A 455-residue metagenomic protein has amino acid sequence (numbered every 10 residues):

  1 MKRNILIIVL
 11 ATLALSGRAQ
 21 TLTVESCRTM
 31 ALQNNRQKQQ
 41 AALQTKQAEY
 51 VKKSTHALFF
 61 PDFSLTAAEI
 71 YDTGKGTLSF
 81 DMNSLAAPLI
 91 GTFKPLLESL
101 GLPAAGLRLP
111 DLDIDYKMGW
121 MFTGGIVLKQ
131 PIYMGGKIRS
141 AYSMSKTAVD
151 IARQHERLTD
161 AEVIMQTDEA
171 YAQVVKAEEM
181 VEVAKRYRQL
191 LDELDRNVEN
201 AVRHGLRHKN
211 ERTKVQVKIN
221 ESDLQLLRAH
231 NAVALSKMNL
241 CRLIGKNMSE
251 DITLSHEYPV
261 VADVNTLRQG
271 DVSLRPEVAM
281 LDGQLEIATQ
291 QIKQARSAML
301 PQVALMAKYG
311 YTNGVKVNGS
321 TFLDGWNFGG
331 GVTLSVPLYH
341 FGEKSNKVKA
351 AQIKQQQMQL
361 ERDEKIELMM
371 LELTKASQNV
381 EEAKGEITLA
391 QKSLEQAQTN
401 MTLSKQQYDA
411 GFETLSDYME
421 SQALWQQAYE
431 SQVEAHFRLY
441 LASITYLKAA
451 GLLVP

Functional and structural regions predicted by a protein language model:
M1-E25, L32-N35, P455: Bacterial Sec-dependent N-terminal signal peptides
S26, Y50, Q154-V272, N379 (+3 more regions): Periplasmic alpha-helical coiled-coil/stalk elements that build and connect Gram-negative outer-membrane
T29-Y133, V272-F341, L371, K448: A small-residue-enriched
Q39-L43, H56-A57, D115-Y116, I132-D160 (+7 more regions): Sec/SRP-type N-terminal targeting helices
A57, E221-K246, E395-L452: Short segments within alpha-helical structural elements
K146, K209-N220, K349, L415-A423: Short, charged, amphipathic alpha-helical segments
